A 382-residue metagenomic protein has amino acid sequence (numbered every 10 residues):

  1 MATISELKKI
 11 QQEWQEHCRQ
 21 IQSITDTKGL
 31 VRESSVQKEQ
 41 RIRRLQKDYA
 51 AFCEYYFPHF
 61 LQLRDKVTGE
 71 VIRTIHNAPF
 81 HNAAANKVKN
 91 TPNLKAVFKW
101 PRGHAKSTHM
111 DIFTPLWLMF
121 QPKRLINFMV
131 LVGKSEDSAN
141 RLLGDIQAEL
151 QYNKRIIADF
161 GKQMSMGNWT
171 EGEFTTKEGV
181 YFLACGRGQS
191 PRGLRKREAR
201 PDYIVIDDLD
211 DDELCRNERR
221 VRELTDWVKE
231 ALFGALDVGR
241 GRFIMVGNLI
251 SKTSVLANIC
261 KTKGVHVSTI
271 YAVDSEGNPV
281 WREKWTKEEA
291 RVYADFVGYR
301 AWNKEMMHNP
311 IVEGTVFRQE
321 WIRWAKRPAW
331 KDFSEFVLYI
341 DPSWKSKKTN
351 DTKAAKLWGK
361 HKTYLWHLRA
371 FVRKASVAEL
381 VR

Functional and structural regions predicted by a protein language model:
M1-L94: N-terminal accessory segments
N93-T114: Walker A/P-loop
D111-K123: Walker A/P-loop NTP-binding motif
V132-G188: Conserved nucleotide-state-sensing and coupling region of NTP-binding domains
E171-V228: Conserved RecA-like ASCE ATPase "motif II neighborhood" in helicase/translocase motors
V180-R187, S334-K348: Two-metal-ion RNase H-like nuclease active-site motif
G277-P342: ATPase catalytic-site recognition across NTP-hydrolyzing enzymes
K356-R382: Nucleic-acid-processing active sites and adjacent nucleic-acid-binding tracks, predominantly divalent metal-dependent
